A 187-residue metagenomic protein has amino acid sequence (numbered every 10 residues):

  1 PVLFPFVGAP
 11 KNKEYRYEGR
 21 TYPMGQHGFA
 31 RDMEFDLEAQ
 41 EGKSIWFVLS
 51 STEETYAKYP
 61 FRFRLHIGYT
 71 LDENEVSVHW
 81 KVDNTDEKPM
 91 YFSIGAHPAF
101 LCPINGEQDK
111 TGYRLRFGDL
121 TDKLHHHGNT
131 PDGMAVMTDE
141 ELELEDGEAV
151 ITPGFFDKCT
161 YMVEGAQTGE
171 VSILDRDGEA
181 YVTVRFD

Functional and structural regions predicted by a protein language model:
P1-T21: Acidic-aromatic substrate-binding/catalytic surfaces of carbohydrate-active enzymes
K11, M33, L65-I67, G169 (+1 more regions): Residue-level marker for the onset of beta-strands and adjacent loop->beta junctions in well-ordered domains
E14, T21, S44, E75-S77 (+3 more regions): Structural motif
R16, E38-A39, T70, D83 (+2 more regions): Well-ordered beta-strand positions
R20-E73: Extended, loop-rich substrate-binding clefts of extracytoplasmic carbohydrate-active enzymes
S44-V48, H66-G68, S77-K81, R114-R116 (+2 more regions): Beta-strand secondary-structure signal
S51-P98, I104: Acidic, contiguous internal or C-terminal segments within carbohydrate-active enzymes that form a structured patch used
C102, G106-D187: Active-site/ligand-binding surface loops and adjacent short beta/alpha elements that line catalytic pockets across
